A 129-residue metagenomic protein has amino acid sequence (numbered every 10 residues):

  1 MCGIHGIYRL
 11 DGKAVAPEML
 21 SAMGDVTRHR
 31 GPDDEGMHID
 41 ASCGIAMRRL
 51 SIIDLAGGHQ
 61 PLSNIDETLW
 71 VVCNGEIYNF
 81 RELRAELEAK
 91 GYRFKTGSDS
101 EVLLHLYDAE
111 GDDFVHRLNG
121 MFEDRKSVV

Functional and structural regions predicted by a protein language model:
M1-V129: N-terminus-centric sequence/structural signature that marks the extreme N-terminus and adjacent "lid/interface" module
